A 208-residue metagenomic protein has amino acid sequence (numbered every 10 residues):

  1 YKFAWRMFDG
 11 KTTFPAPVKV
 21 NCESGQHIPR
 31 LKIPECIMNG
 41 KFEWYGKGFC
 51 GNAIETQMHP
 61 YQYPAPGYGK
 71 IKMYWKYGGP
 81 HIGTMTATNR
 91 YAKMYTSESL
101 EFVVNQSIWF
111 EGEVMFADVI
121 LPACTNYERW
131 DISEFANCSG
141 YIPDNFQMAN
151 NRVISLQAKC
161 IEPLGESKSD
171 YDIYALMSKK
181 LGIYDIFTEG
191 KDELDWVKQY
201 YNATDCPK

Functional and structural regions predicted by a protein language model:
F3-N202, C206: Non-catalytic alpha/beta scaffold blocks inside enzyme catalytic domains
